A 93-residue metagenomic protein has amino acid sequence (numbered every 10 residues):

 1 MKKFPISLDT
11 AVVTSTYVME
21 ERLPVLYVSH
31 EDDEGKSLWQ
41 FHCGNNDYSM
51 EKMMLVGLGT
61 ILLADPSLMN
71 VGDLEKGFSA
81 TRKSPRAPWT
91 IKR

Functional and structural regions predicted by a protein language model:
M1-R93: Acidic, proline/glycine-rich low-complexity IDRs
